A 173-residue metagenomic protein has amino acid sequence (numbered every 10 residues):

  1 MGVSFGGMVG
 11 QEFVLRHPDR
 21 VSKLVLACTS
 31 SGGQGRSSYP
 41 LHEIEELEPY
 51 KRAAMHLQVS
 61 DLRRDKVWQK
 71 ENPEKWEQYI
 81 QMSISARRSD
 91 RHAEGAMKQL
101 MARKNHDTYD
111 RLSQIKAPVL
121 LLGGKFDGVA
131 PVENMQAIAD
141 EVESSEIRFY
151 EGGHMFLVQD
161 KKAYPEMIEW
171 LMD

Functional and structural regions predicted by a protein language model:
M1-G2, A27, L122: Short beta-strand immediately N-terminal to the catalytic nucleophile in serine-hydrolase-like folds
G2, G6, G10: Gly/Ala-rich beta-loop-alpha elbow adjacent to hydrolase catalytic centers
Q11, L15-R16, S22-R52: Flexible "cap/lid" loop of the alpha/beta hydrolase fold
H56-K104, D110-R111: Conserved alpha/beta-hydrolase catalytic His-Asp/Glu region
I115, L121-G123, D127: Short beta-strand/loop motif that positions the catalytic acidic residue of the alpha/beta-hydrolase fold
K116-A117, S144: Active-site acidic short loop of glycosyltransferases
G128-N134: Conserved alpha/beta-hydrolase "acid-adjacent" motif
S144-D173: Catalytic active-site module of serine/aspartate enzymes centered on a nucleophile-bearing elbow/loop
